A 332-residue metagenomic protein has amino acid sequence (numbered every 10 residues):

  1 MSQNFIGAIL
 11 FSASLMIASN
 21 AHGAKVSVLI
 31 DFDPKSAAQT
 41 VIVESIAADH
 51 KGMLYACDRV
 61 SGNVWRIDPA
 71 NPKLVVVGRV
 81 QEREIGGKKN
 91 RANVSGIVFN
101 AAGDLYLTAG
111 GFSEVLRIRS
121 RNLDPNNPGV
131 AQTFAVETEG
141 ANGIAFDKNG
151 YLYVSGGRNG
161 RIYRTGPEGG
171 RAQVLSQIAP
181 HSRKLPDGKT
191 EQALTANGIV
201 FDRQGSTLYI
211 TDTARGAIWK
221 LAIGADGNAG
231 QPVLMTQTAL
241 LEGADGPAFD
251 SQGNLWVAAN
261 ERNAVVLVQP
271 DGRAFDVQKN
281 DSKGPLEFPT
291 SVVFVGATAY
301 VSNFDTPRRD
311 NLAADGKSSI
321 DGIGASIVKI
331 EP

Functional and structural regions predicted by a protein language model:
A8-I17: Bacterial N-terminal signal peptides
G23-Q39: A short helix->beta-strand "capping" segment at the edge of beta-propeller domains
S27-D31, V75-E82, N126-V136, Q173-A179 (+2 more regions): Beta-propeller fold detector
S36-M53, R83-L105, A135-Y153, N159 (+4 more regions): Beta-rich, blade/repeat-based domains predominating in secreted/periplasmic proteins but also intracellular
R59, G110-G111, G157-R158, P167 (+4 more regions): Short loop/turn segments immediately following the C-termini of beta-strands
G62-W65, S113-L116, G160-I162, G216-I218 (+3 more regions): Structural signal for beta-propeller blades
D68-P72, R119-D124, G166-G170, A222-G227 (+2 more regions): Short loop/turn segments that connect beta-strands within beta-propeller blades
V293-P332: Blade-level signature of beta-propeller repeat domains, shared across WD40, Kelch, NHL, RCC1 and BNR/Asp-box propellers
